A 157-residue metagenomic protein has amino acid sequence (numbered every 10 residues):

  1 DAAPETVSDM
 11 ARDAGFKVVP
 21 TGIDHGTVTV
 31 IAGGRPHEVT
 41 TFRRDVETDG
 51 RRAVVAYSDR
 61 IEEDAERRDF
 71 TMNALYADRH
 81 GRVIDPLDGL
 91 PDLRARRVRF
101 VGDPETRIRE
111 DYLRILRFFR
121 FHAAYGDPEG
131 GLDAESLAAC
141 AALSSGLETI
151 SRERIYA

Functional and structural regions predicted by a protein language model:
D1-A157: Catalytic cores of the polymerase beta-like nucleotidyltransferase superfamily and closely associated nucleotide
